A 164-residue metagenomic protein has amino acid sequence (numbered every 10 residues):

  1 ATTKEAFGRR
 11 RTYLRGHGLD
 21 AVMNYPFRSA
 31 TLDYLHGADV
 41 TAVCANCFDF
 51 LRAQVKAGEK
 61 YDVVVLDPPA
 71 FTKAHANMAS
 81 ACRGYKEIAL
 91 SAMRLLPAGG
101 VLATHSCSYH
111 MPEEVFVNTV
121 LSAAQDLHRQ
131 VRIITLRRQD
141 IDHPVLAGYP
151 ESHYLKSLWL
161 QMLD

Functional and structural regions predicted by a protein language model:
T3: Conserved SAM/SAH-binding beta-strand->alpha-helix loop
A6, N46-D49, C82-A89: A general structural motif
R10, A92: Class I S-adenosylmethionine-dependent transferase superfamily signal
Y13-D62: S-adenosyl-L-methionine
V43-A45, V64-P69, A74, H105 (+1 more regions): Generic beta-strand/beta-sheet core signal
D62-S91: Mobile active-site "lid"/loop adjacent to the S-adenosyl-L-methionine
E87, V101-D164: C-terminal catalytic and target-recognition region of SAM-dependent MTase-like enzymes, primarily methyltransferases
L96-P97: Helix-to-beta-strand junctions that scaffold the AdoMet/dcAdoMet cofactor pocket in Class I SAM-dependent enzymes
